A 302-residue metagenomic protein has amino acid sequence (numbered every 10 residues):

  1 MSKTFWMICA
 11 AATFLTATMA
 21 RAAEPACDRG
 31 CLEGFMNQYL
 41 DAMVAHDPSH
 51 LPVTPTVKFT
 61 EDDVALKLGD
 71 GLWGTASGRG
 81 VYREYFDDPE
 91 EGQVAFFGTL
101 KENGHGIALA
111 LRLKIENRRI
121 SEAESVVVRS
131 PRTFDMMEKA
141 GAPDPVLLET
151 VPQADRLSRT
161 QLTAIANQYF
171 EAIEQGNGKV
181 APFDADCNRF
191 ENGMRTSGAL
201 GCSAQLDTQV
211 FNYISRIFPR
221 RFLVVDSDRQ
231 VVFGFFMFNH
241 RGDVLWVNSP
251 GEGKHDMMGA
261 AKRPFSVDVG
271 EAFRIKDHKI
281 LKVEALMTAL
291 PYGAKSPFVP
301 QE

Functional and structural regions predicted by a protein language model:
M1-I8: Bacterial N-terminal signal peptides that target proteins for export
K3, A17-T18: Domain-scale selection of a single, long terminal region that carries the protein's primary operational module
I8-A17: Bacterial N-terminal signal peptides
R21-E302: C-terminal and inter-domain tail/linker signature
